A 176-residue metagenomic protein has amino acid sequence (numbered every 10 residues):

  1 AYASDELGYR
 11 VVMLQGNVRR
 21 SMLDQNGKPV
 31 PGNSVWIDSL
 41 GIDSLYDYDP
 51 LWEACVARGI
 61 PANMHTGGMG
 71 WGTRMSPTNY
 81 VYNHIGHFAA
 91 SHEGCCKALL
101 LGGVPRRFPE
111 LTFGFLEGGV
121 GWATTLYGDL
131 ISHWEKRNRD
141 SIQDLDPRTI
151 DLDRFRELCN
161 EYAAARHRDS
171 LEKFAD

Functional and structural regions predicted by a protein language model:
A1-C95: Active-site gating/metal-coordination segments in enzymes
T66-G68, G72-R107, L111-D176: H/E-rich (His + Asp/Glu) clusters that bind or coordinate divalent metals
